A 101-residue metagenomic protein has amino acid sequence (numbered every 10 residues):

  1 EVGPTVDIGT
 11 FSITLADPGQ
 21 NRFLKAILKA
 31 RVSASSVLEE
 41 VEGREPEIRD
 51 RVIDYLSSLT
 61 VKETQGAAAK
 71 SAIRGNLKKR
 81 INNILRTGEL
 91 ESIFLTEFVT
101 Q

Functional and structural regions predicted by a protein language model:
E1-Q101: Flexible, low-complexity charged segments
